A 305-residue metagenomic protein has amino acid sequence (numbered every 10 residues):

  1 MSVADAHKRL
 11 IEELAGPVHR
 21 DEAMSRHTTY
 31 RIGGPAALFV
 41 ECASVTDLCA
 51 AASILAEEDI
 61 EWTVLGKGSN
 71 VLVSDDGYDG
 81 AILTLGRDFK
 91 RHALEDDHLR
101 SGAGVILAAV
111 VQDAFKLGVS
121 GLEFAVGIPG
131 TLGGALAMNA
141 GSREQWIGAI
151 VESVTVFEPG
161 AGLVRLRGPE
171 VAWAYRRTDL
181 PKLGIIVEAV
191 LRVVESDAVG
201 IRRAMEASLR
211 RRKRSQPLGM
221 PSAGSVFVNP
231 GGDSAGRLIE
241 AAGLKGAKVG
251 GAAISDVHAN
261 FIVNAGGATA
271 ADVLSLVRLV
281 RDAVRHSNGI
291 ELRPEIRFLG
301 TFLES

Functional and structural regions predicted by a protein language model:
S2-L10, D47, A51, I106 (+11 more regions): General structural feature for long, well-ordered alpha-helical segments within catalytic domains of soluble enzymes
S2-L132, A140-S142: Anion-binding (especially nucleotide phosphate/pyrophosphate-binding) glycine-rich loop and adjoining beta-alpha core
H19-R20, T28, I32, V71 (+2 more regions): Phosphate/pyrophosphate- and phosphate-bearing ligand-binding catalytic cores of soluble enzymes
F39, R100, S153-T155, E188-V190: Beta-strand secondary-structure signal
D75-Y78, G134-A137, A259-N260, S305: Short secondary-structure transition/capping segments
I82, E123, T155, I296-R297: Residues embedded in well-ordered beta-strands within globular domains across many folds
V119-F124, T131-G168: Glycine/threonine-rich beta-strand-loop-alpha-helix active-site module that forms ligand/phosphate-binding
